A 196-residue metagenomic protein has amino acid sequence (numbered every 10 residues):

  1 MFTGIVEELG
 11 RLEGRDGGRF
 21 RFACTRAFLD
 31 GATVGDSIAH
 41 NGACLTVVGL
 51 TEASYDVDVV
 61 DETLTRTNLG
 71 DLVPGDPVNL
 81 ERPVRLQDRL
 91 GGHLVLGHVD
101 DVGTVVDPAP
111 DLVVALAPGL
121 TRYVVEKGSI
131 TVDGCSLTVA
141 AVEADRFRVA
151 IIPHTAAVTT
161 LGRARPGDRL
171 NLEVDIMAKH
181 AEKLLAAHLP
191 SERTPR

Functional and structural regions predicted by a protein language model:
M1-R196: Conserved loop->alpha-helix
